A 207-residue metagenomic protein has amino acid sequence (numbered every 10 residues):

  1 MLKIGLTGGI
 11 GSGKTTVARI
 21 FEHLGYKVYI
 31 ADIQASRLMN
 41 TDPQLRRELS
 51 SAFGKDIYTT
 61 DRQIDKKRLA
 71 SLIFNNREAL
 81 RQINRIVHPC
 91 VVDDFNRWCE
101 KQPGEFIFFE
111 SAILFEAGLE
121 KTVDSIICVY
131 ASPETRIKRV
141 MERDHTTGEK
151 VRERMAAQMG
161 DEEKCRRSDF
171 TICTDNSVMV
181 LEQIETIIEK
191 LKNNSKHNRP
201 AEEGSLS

Functional and structural regions predicted by a protein language model:
M1-D61, E185, K190-S207: Glycine-rich phosphate-binding loop of ATP-dependent small-molecule kinases
G13, D32, I83, F108 (+3 more regions): Residue-level signal for inorganic ion chemistry
L24, R46, S50, P133-K138 (+2 more regions): An amphipathic alpha-helix signature
K27, I33, S125, D169-F170: Well-ordered beta-strand positions
I33-S36, A131-E134, A156, S177: Short, acidic/turn-prone active-site loops that include or flank metal/cofactor- and phosphate-binding residues
S36-E105: ATP-dependent small-molecule kinase phosphotransfer cores that center on conserved nucleotide phosphate-binding segments
V91-D94, P103, K121-T122, E142 (+3 more regions): Small-molecule kinase domains that catalyze NTP-dependent phosphoryl transfer to phosphate-bearing small molecules
D93-K101, F106-E142: ATP-dependent NMP and nucleoside kinases share a basic, alpha-helical "lid"
